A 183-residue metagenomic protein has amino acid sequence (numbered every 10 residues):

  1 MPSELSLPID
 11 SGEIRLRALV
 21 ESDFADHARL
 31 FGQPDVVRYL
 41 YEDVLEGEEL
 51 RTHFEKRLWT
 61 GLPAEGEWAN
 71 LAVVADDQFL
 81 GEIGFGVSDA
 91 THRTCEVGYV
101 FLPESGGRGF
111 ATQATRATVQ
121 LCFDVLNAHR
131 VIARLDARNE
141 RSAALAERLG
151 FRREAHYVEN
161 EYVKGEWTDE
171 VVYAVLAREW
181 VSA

Functional and structural regions predicted by a protein language model:
M1-R38, N70-A183: Acyl-donor (CoA/ACP) binding surface of acyl/acetyltransferases
F31, L40, G61-P63: Hydrophobic residues in alpha-helical segments
D35-R57: Conserved GNAT-fold acetyl-CoA-binding loop/helix
F54-E55, A64, V163, L176: Acidic, low-complexity intrinsically disordered regions
R57-A72: A short helix-loop-beta-strand connector motif used in the catalytic cores of GNAT acetyltransferases and, in some
